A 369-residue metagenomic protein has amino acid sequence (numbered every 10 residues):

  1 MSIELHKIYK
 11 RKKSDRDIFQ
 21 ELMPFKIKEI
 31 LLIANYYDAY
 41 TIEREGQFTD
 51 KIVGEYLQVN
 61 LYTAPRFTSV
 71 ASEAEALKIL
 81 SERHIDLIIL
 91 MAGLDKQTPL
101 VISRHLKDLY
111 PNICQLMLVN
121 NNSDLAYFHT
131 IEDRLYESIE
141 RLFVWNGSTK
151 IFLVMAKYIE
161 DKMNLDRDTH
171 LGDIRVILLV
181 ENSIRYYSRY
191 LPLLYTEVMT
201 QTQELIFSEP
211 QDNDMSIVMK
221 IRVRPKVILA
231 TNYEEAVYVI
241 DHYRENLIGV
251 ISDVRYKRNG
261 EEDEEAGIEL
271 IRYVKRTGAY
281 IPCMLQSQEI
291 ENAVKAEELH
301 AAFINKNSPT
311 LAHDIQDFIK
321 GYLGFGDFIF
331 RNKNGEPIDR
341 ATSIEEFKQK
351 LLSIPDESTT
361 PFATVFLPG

Functional and structural regions predicted by a protein language model:
M1-T68, E132-K226, Y233-E234, N246 (+2 more regions): Non-catalytic signal-transmission and effector/linker regions of two-component phosphorelay proteins
H6, K10-K12, T41-R44, F48-V53 (+4 more regions): Conserved phosphotransfer microenvironments
I27-I33, I85-L90, I113-L118, I139-L142 (+4 more regions): Hydrophobic beta-strand segments of well-ordered beta-sheets in folded domains
I33-Y37, L90-L94, L118-N121, N146-G147 (+4 more regions): Structural motif
L94, D124, D173, S208 (+4 more regions): Residue-level signal for alpha-helical context at structural boundaries
K96-V101, H105, M117-F143, T149-L153 (+5 more regions): Alpha4 helix (beta4-alpha4-beta5 surface) of REC/receiver domains from two-component response regulators
T364-G369: Amphipathic alpha-helical segments that form the core helices of the histone-fold
